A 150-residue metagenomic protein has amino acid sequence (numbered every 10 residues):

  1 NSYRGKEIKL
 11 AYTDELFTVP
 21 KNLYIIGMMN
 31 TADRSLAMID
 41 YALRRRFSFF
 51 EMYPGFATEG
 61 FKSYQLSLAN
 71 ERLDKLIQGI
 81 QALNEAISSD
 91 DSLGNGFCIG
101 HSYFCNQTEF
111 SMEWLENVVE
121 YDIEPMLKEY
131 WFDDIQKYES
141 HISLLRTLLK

Functional and structural regions predicted by a protein language model:
N1-K150: C-terminal regulatory/interaction module of P-loop NTP-utilizing enzymes
